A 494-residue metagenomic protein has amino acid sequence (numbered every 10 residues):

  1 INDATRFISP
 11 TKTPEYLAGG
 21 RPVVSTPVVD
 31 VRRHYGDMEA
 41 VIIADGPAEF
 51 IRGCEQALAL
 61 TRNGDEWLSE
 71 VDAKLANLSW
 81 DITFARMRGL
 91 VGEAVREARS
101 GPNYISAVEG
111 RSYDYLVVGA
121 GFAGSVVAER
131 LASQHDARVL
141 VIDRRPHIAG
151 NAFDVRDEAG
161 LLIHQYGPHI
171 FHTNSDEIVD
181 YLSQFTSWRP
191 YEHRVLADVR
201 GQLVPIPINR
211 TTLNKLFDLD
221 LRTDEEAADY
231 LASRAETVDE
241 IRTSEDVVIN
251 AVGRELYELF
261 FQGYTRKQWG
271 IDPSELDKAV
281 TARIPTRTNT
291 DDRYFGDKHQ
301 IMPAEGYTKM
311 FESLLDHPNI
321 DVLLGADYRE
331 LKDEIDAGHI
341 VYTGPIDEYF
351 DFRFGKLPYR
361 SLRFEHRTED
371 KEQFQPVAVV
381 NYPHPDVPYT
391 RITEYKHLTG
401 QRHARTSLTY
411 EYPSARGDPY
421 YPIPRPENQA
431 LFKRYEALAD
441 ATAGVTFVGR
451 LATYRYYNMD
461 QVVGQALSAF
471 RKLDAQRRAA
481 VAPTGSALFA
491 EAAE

Functional and structural regions predicted by a protein language model:
I1-A18, V24-G36: Nucleotide-sugar-dependent
R32-Q56: Change "using UDP/GDP/dTDP sugars" to "using nucleotide sugars
R62-A94: A charged, aromatic-enriched C-terminal amphipathic alpha-helix characteristic of glycosyltransferases across folds
Y113-V141: N-terminal Rossmann-like FAD-binding beta1-loop-alpha1 element of flavoenzymes
A132-E158: Glycine-rich FAD pyrophosphate-binding loop
A159-R234: Dinucleotide-binding Rossmann-like beta1-alpha1 core, especially the glycine-rich loop that anchors the ADP
R200-H339, T343, E348-F350: Active-site/ligand-binding neighborhood in enzyme catalytic cores
G338, E348-P483: C-terminal segments that line or cap access tunnels to active or ligand-binding sites in enzymes and enzyme-associated
